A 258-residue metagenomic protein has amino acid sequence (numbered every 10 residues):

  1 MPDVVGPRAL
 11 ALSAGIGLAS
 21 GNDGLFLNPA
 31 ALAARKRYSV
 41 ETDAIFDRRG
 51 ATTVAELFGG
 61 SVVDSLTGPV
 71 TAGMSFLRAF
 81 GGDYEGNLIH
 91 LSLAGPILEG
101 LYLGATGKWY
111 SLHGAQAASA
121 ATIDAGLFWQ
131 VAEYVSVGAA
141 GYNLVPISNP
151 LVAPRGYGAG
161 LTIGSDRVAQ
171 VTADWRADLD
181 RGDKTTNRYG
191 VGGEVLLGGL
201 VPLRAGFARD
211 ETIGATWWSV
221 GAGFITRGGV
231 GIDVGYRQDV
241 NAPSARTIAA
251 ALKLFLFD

Functional and structural regions predicted by a protein language model:
M1-T67, V145: N-terminal, post-signal peptide beta-strand-biased segments of exported outer-membrane/organellar beta-barrel and other
G6, G59, Y134, A139 (+1 more regions): Outer membrane beta-barrel transmembrane domains
G15-G17, D43-D47, S75-A79, T106-Y110 (+6 more regions): Outer-membrane beta-barrel pore domains and translocons
G21-G24, V54, E85, S119 (+3 more regions): Short secondary-structure boundary/capping elements
L32-R37, S65-P69, D83, L98-G100 (+6 more regions): Short loop/turn motifs that connect adjacent beta-strands in outer-membrane beta-barrel proteins
A34, G50-T53, G81-D83, A115 (+4 more regions): Short glycine/serine/proline-enriched coil/turn segments at secondary-structure junctions
V54-Y142: Transmembrane beta-barrel wall of Gram-negative outer-membrane proteins
